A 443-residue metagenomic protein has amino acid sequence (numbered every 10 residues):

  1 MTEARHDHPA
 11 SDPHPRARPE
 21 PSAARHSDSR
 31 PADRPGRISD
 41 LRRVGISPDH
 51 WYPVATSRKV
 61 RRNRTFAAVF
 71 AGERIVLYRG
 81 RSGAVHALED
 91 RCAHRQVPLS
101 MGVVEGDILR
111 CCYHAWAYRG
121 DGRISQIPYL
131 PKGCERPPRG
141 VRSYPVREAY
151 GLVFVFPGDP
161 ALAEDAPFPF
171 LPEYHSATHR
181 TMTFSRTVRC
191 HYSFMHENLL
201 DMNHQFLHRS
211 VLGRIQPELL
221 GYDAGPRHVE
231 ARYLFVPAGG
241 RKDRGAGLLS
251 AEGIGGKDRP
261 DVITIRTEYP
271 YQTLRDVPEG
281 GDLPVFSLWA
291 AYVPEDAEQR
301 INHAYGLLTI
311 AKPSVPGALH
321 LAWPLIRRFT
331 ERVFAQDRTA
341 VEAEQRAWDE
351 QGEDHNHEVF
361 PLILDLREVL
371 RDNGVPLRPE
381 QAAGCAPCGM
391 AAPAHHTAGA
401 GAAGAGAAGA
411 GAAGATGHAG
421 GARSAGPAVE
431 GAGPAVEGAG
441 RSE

Functional and structural regions predicted by a protein language model:
T2, D12, G420-G421, P427: Residue-level detector of alpha-helical transmembrane segments in integral membrane proteins
T2-H8, D12-D40, P48, P53-A177 (+3 more regions): Rieske [2Fe-2S] iron-sulfur-binding domain
R5, A84, L162-A405, G411-R423 (+1 more regions): C-terminal catalytic domain of Rieske-type non-heme iron oxygenases
